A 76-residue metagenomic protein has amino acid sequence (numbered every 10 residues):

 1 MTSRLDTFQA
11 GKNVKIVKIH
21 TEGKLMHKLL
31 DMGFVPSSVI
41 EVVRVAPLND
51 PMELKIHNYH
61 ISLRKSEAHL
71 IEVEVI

Functional and structural regions predicted by a protein language model:
T2, L25-K28: Short alpha-helix capping/helix-loop boundary micro-motifs
T2-T7, P51: Ubiquitin-like/PB1-type beta-grasp interaction modules and other compact soluble beta-rich domains
K12-M26: Short, structured beta-strand/loop micro-motifs enriched in basic residues and often containing a Trp
L48-I76: C-terminal structural segments of small proteins and small subunits
